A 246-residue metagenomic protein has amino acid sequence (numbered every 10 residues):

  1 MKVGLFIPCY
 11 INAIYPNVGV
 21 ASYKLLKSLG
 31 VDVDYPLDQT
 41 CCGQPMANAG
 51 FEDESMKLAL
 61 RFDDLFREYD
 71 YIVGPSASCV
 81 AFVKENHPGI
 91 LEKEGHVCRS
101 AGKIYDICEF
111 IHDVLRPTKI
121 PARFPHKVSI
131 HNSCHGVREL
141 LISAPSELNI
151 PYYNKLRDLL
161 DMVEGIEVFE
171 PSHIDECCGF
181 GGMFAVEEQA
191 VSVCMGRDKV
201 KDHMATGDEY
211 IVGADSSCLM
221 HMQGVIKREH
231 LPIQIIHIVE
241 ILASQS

Functional and structural regions predicted by a protein language model:
M1-S246: Iron-sulfur cluster-binding electron-transfer modules in prokaryotic oxidoreductases
